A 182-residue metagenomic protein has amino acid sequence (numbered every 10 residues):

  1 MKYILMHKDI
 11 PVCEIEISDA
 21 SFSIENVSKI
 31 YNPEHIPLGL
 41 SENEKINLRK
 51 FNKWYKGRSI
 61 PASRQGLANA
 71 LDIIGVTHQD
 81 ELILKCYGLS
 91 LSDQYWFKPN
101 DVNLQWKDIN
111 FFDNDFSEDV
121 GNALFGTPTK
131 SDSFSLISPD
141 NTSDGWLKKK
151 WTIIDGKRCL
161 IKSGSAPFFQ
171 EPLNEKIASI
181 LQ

Functional and structural regions predicted by a protein language model:
M1-L181: Phosphate/dinucleotide-binding and metal-coordinating scaffold of catalytic cores in nucleotide-dependent enzymes
